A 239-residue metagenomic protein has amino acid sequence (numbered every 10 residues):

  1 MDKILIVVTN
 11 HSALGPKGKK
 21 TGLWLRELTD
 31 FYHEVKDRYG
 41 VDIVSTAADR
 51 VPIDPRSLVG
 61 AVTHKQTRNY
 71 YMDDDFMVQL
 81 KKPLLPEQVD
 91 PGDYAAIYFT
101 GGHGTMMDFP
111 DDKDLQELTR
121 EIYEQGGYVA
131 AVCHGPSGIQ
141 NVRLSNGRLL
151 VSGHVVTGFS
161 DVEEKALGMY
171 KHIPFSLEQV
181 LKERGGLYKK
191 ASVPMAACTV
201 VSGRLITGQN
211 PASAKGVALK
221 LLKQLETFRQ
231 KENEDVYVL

Functional and structural regions predicted by a protein language model:
M1-Q125, S137-L239: Extended, subdomain-level signal for the structured scaffold at the beginning of enzyme domains
V129: Conserved, well-structured core segments that form or line functional sites
C133-G135: Catalytic nucleophile serine of serine hydrolases, specifically the conserved "nucleophile elbow" pentapeptide
